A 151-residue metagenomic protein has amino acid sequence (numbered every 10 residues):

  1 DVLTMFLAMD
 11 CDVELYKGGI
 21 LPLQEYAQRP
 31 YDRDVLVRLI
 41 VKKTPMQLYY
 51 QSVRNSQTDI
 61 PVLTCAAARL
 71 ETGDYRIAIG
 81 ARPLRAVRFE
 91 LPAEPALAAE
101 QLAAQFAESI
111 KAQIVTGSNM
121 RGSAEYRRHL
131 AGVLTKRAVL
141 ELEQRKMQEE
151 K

Functional and structural regions predicted by a protein language model:
D1-K151: C-terminal structural segment of proteins
